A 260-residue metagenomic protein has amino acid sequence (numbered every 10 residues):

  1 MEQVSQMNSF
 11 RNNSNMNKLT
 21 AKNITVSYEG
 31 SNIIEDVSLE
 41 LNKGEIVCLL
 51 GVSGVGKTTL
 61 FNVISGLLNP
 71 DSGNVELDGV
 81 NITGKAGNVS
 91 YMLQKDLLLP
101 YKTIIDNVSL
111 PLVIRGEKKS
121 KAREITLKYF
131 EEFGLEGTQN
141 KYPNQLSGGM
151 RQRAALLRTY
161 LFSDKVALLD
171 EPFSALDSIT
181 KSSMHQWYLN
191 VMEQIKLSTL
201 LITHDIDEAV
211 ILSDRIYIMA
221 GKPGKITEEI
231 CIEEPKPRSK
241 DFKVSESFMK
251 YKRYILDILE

Functional and structural regions predicted by a protein language model:
L50-V52: The feature captures the beta-strand-to-loop junction immediately N-terminal to the Walker
S65: Helix-to-loop junction immediately C-terminal to a conserved catalytic motif
G73-K85: Conserved ABC transporter NBD signature motif
I105-V113, R123, C231: Short helical segment in ABC ATPase nucleotide-binding domains corresponding to the A-loop/adjacent helical element
V113, S120-T138: Conserved ABC ATPase "signature" region
Y142-L146, M150: Conserved ABC ATPase signature
L161-K165: A short, proline-enriched helix->beta-strand linker immediately N-terminal to the Walker B motif in ABC-type P-loop
